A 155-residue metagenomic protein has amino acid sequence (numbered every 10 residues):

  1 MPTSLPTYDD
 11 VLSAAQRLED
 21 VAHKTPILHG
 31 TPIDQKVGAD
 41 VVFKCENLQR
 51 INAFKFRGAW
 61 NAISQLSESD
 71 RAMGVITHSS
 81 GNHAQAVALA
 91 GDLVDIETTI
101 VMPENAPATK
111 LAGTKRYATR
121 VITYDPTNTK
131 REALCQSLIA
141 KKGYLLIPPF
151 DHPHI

Functional and structural regions predicted by a protein language model:
M1-I155: PLP-dependent amino-acid enzyme catalytic core
